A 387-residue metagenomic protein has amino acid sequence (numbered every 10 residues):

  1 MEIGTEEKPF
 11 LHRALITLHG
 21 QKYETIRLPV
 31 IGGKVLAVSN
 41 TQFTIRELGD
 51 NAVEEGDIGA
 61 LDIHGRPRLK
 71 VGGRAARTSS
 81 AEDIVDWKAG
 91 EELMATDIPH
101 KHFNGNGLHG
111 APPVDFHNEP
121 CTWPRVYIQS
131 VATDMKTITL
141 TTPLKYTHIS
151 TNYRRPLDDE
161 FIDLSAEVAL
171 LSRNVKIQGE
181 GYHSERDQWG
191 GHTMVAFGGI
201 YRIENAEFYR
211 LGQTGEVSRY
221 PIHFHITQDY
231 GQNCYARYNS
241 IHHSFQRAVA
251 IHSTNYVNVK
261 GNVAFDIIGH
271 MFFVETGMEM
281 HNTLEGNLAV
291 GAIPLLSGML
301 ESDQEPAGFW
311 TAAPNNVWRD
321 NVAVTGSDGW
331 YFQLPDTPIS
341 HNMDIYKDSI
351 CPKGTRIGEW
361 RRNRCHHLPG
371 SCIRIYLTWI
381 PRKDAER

Functional and structural regions predicted by a protein language model:
M1-R387: Beta-strand/loop edge motif enriched in small/polar residues
